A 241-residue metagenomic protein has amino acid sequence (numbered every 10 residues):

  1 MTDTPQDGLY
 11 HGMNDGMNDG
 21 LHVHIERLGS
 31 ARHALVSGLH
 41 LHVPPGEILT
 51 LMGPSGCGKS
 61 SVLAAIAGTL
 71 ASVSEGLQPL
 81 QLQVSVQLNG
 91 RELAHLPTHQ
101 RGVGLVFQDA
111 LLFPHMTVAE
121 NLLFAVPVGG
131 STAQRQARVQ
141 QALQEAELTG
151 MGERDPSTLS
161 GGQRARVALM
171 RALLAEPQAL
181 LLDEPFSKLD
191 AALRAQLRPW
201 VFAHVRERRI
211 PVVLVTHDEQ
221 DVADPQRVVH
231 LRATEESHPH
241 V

Functional and structural regions predicted by a protein language model:
A71-S74, L96-P97, M116-Q136, E145: ABC-type ATPase nucleotide-binding domains, specifically the catalytic core motifs of the NBD
L88-L105, V128: ABC ATPase NBD coupling module
A133-M151, F202-A203: Conserved ABC ATPase "signature" region
D155-L159, Q163: Conserved ABC ATPase signature
L169: Hydrophobic anchor residue at the start of the ABC signature
L174-Q178: A short, proline-enriched helix->beta-strand linker immediately N-terminal to the Walker B motif in ABC-type P-loop
L180-E184: Catalytic Walker B motif of ABC-type/P-loop ATPase nucleotide-binding domains
